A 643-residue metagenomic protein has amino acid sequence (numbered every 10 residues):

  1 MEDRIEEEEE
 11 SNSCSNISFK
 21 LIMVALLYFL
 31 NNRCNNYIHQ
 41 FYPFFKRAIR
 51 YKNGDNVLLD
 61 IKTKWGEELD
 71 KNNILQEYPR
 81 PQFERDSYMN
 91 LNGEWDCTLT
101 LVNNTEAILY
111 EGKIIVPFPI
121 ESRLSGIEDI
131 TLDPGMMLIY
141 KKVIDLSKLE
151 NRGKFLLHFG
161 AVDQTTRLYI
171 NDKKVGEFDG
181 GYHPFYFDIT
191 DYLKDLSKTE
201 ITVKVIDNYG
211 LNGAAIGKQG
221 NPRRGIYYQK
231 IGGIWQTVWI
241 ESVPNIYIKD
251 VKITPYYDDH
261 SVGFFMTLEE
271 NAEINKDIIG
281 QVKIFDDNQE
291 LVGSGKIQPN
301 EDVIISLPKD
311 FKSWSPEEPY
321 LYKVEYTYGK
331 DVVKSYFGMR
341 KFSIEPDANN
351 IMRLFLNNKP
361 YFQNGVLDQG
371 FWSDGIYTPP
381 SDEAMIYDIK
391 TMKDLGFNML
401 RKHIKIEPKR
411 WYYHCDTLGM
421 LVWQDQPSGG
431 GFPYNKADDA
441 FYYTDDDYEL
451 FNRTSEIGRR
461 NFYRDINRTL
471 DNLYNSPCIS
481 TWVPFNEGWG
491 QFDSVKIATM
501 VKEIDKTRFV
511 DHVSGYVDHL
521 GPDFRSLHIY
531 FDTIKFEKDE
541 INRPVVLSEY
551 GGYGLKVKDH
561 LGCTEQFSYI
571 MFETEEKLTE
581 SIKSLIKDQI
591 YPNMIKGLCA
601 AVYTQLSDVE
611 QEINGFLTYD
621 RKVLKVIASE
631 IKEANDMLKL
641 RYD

Functional and structural regions predicted by a protein language model:
Y37, F41-Y88: N-terminal pre-domain segments of enzymes
L59, P81, D96-V102, I130 (+4 more regions): Accessory beta-strand-rich segments of carbohydrate-active enzymes
S122-D145, N151-F159, D163-Y169, G176-E177 (+8 more regions): Active-site-adjacent substrate/metal-binding segments within catalytic domains of carbohydrate-active enzymes
I170, S261-I297: Beta-strand-rich binding/interaction modules
F187-Y192, I304-P319: Signal that preferentially marks extracellular ectodomain short beta-strand elements of beta-sandwich modules
E200-V203, E318-G329: Short, aromatic- and glycine-rich surface loops/edge beta-strands on solvent-exposed regions
S242-E273, N350-R353, L638-D643: Surface beta-strand/loop "capping" patches
M399-A634, R641: Substrate-binding/catalytic cleft of secreted carbohydrate-active enzymes, primarily glycoside hydrolases
